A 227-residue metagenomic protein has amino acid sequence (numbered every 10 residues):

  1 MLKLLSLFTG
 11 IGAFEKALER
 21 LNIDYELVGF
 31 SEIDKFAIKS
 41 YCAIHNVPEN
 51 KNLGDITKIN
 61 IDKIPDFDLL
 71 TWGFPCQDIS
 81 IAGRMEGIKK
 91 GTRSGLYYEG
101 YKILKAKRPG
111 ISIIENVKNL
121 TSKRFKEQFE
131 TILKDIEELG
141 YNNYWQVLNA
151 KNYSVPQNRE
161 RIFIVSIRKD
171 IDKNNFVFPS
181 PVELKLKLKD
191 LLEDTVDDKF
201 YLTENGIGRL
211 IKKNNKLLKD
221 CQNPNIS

Functional and structural regions predicted by a protein language model:
M1-L27, D135-L139, R161-S227: S-adenosyl-L-methionine-dependent DNA methyltransferase catalytic core
L2-R108, K118-S122, K126-E130, E137: Core alpha/beta nucleotide-donor-binding catalytic domains of modification enzymes
E32, E115, E160-R161: Acidic-residue sensor for enzyme active/binding pockets
L53-G54, K118, G140-N152: Conserved S-adenosyl-L-methionine
K58-I61, A150-V155: A short acidic, often aromatic-flanked loop/helix-cap motif at beta-alpha or helix-coil junctions that lines enzyme
D66, P156-R161: A short, glycine/Asx- and small/polar-enriched loop/turn that sits immediately N-terminal to a beta-strand
T71, W145-V147, R161-V165: Conserved hydrophobic/aromatic beta-strand scaffold that supports enzyme active sites
G110-I114: Conserved beta-strand signature within the Rossmann-like core of class I S-adenosyl-L-methionine
